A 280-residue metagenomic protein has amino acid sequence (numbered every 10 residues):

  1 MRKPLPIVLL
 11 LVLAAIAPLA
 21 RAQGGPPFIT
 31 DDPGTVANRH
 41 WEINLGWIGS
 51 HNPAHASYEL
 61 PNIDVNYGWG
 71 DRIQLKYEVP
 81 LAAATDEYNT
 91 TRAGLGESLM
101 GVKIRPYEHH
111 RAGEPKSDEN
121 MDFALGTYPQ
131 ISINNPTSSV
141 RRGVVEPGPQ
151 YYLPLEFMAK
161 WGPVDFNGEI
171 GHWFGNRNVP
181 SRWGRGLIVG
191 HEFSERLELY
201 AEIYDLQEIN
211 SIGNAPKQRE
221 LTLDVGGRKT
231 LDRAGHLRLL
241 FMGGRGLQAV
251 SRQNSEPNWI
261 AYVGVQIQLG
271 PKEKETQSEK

Functional and structural regions predicted by a protein language model:
M1-L9: Bacterial N-terminal signal peptides that target proteins for export
A17-L19: N-terminal signal peptide c-region/cleavage motif recognized by signal peptidases
A22-K280: Transmembrane beta-barrel domains of Gram-negative outer membranes and organellar outer membranes
